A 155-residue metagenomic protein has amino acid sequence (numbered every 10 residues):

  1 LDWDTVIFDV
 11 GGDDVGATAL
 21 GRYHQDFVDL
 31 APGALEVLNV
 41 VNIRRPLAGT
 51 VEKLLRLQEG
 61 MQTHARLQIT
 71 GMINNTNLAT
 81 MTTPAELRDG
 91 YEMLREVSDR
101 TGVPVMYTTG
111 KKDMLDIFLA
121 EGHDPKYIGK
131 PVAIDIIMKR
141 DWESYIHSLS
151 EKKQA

Functional and structural regions predicted by a protein language model:
D2-V6, L35-E36: Loop/turn-to-beta-strand initiation segments
V10: Walker B catalytic acidic pair
D14-I128, D141: Conserved catalytic-core segment of NTP-binding enzymes
I128-A155: Short, basic/aromatic-enriched C-terminal tail that caps enzymatic domains
